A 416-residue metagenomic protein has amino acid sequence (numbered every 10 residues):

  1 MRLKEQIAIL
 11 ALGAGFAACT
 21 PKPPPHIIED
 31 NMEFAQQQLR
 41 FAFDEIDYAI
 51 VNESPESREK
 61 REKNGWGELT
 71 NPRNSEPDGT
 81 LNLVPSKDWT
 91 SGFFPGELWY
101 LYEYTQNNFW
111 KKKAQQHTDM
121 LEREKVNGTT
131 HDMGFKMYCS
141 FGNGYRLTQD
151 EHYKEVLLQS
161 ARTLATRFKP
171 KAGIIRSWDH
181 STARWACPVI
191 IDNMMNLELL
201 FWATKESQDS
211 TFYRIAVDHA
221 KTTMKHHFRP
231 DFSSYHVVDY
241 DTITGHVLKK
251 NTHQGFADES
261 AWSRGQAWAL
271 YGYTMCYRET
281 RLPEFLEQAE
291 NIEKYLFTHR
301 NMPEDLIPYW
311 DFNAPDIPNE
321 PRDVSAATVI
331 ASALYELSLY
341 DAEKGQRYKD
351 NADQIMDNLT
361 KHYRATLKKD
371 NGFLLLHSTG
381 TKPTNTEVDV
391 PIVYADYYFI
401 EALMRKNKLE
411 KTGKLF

Functional and structural regions predicted by a protein language model:
M1-H26: Bacterial Sec-dependent N-terminal signal peptides
K22-F416: Glycan-recognition and catalytic cores of secretory/periplasmic carbohydrate-active enzymes
